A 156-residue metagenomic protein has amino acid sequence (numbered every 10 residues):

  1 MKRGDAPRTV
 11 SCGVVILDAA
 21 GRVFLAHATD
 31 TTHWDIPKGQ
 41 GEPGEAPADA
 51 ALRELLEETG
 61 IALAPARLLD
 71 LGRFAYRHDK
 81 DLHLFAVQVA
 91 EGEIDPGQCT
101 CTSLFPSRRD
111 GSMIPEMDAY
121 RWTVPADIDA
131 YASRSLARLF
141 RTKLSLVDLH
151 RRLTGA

Functional and structural regions predicted by a protein language model:
M1-G4, L71, P106-G111: Short, P/G- and charge-enriched loop/turn segments at secondary-structure junctions
M1-V23, P43: Conserved N-terminal beta-strand and adjoining loop/helix that marks the start of the Nudix/MutT-like hydrolase domain
T9-G13, K80-L84, M117: Short hydrophobic/aromatic beta-strand or adjacent loop that forms the aromatic wall/cage of a ligand/substrate-binding
D18-I61: Conserved Nudix-box catalytic region and its N-terminal flanking loop in Nudix hydrolases and closely related
A26, L71-R73: Residue-level detector of high-confidence beta-strand sites
G41, I128-D129: A generic structural signal for short hydrophobic patches within well-formed alpha-helices
A62-L71, D95: A short coil-to-beta-strand element that immediately follows conserved catalytic motifs
F74-R109, R121-A126, L139-L149: Active-site-adjacent beta-strand/loop module that shapes the phosphate/pyrophosphate-binding cleft
